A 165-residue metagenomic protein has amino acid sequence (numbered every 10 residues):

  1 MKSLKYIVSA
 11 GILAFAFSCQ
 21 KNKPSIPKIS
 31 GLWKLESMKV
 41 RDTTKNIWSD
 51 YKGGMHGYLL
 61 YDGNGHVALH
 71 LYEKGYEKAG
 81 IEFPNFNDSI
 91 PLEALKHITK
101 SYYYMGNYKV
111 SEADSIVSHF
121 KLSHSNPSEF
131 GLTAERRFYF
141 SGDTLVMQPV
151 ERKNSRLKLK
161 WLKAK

Functional and structural regions predicted by a protein language model:
M1-I29: Bacterial Sec-dependent N-terminal signal peptides
C19-K165: Lipid interaction determinants
